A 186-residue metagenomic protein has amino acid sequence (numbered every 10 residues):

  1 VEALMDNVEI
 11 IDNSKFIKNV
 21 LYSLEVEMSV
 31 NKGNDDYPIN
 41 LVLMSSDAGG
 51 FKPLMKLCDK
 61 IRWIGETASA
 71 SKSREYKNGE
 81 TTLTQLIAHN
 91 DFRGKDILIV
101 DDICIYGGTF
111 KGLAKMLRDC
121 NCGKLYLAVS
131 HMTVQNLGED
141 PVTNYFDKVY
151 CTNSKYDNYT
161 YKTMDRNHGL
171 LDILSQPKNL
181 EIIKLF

Functional and structural regions predicted by a protein language model:
V1-F186: PRPP-associated nucleotide enzymes
